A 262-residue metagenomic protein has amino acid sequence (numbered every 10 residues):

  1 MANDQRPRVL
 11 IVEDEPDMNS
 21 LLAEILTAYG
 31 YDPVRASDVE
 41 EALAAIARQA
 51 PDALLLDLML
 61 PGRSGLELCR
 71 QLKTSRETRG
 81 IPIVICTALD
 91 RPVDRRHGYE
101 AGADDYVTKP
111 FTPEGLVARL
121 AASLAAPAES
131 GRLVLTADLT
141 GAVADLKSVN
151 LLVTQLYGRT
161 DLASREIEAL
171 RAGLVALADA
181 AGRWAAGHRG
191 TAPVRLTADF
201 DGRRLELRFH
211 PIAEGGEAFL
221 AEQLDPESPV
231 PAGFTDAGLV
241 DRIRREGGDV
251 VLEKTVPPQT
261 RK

Functional and structural regions predicted by a protein language model:
S20-A28: Charged docking surfaces used in two-component/phosphorelay signaling
A23, E67, D90-D105: Alpha4 helix (beta4-alpha4-beta5 surface) of REC/receiver domains from two-component response regulators
D38, S64-E67: Acidic catalytic/metal-coordinating carboxylates
Q49-L55, L60: Active-site beta3 strand of CheY-like receiver
F111-L120: C-terminal output helix
R165-A192: Conserved ATP-binding N-box helix of the HATPase_c
R204-G233: Glycine-rich/acidic phosphate-handling loop/turn and adjacent ATP-lid/helix of nucleotide-binding kinase/ATPase domains
